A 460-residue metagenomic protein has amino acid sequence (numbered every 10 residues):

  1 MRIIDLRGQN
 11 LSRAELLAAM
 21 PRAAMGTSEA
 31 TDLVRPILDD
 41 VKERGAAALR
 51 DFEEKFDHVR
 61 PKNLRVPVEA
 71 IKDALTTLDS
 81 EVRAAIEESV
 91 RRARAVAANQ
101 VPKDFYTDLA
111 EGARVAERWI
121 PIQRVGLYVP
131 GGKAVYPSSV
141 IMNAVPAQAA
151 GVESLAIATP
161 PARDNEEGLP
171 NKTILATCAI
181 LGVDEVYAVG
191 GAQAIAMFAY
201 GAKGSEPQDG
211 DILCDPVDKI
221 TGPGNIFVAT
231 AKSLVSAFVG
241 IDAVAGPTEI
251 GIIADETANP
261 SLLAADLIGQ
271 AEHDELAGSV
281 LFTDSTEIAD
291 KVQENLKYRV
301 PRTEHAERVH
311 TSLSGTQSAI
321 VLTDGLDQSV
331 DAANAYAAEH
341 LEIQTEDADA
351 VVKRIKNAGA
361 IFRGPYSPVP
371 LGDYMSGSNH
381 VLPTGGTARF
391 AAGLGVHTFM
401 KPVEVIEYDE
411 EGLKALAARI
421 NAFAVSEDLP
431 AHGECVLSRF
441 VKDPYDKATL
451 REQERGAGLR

Functional and structural regions predicted by a protein language model:
M1-Q123, R460: N-terminal Rossmann-like NAD(P)+-binding subdomain of aldehyde/semialdehyde dehydrogenases
P102-T107, G240, A277-F282, R302-L313 (+3 more regions): Flexible, glycine/charged-enriched surface loops at secondary-structure junctions
F105-L109, L127, I157-T159, E185-G191 (+8 more regions): General beta-strand structural signal in soluble alpha/beta enzymes
T107-A176: Conserved small-residue-rich beta-alpha loop and adjacent elements that most often cradle the phosphate/pyrophosphate
V183-G278: Conserved NAD(P)+-binding/catalytic subdomain of aldehyde/semialdehyde dehydrogenases
A243-T316, I320: A conserved active-site cap/scaffold subdomain adjacent to cofactor or substrate pockets
A335-E452, G458: C-terminal core of ALDH-fold dehydrogenases
